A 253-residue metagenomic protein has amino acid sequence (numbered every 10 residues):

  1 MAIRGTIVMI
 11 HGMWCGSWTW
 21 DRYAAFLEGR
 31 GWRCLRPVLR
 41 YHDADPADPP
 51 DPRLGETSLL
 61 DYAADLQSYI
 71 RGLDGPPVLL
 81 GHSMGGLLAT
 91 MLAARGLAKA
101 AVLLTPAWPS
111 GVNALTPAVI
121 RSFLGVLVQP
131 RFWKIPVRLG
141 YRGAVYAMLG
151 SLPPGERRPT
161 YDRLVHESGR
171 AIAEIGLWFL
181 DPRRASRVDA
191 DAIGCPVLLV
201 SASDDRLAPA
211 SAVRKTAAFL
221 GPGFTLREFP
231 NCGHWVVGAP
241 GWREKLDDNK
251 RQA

Functional and structural regions predicted by a protein language model:
G12-C15, S83, S203: Active-site glycine-rich loops that stabilize anionic/oxyanionic intermediates across multiple enzyme folds
L27-P50: Conserved alpha/beta-hydrolase
L80-G85, A89: Gly/Ala-rich beta-loop-alpha elbow adjacent to hydrolase catalytic centers
L97-K134, A171-L180: Flexible "cap/lid" loop of the alpha/beta hydrolase fold
A118-D162, A171: Helix-rich cap/lid subdomain of alpha/beta-hydrolase
I193, L199-S201, D205: Short beta-strand/loop motif that positions the catalytic acidic residue of the alpha/beta-hydrolase fold
R206-A212: Conserved alpha/beta-hydrolase "acid-adjacent" motif
G223-A253: Catalytic active-site module of serine/aspartate enzymes centered on a nucleophile-bearing elbow/loop
